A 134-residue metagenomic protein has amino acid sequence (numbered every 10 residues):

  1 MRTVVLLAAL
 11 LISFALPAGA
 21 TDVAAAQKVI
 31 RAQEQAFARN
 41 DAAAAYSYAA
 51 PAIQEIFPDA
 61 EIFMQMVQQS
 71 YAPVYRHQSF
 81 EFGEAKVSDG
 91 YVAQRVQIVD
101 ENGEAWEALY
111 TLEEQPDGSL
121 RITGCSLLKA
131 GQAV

Functional and structural regions predicted by a protein language model:
V5-A15: Bacterial N-terminal signal peptides
A9, E34, A52: Generic anion/oxyanion-binding catalytic loop in active/binding sites
S13-R39: Short, low-complexity N-terminal intrinsically disordered segments enriched in polar/charged residues
A24-K28, A42-D89: Short solvent-exposed beta->alpha transition segments
A32-A36, D59-M64, I122: A generic structural signal for ordered secondary structure
E84-V134: Exposed beta-sheet edge and beta->alpha loop/turn motif
